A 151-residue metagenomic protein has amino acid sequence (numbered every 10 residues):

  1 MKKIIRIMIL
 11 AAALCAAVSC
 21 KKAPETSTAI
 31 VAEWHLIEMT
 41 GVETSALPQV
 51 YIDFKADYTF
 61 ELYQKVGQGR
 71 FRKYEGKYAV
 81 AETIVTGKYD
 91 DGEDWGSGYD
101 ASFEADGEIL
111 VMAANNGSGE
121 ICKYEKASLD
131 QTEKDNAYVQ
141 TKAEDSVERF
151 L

Functional and structural regions predicted by a protein language model:
M1-S19: Sec-dependent bacterial lipoprotein signal peptides
C20-E75, I84-L151: Lipid interaction determinants
